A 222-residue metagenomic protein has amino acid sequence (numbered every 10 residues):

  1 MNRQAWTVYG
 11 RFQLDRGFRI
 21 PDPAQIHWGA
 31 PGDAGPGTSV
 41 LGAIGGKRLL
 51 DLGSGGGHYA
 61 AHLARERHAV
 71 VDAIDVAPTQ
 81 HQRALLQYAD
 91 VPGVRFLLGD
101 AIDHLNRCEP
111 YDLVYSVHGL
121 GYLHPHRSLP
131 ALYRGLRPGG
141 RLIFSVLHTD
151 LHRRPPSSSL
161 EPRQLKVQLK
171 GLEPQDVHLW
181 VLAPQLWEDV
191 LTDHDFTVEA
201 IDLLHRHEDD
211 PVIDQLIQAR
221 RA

Functional and structural regions predicted by a protein language model:
M1-G45, H58: Conserved class I S-adenosyl-L-methionine
R48-D103: Class I SAM-dependent methyltransferase SAM/SAH-binding core
N106-V114: A short acidic, Gly/Pro-enriched loop at the edge of an enzyme's catalytic core that lines a small-molecule cofactor
L113-H126: A short SAM/SAH-binding and catalytic strip from SAM-dependent methyltransferases
R127-P138: A short glycine-rich, Lys/Arg-flanked "PGG" loop and its adjoining helix->strand segment in the class I
R141-K170: Conserved class I S-adenosyl-L-methionine
H178-D195: Short alpha-helix
F196, D209-A222: Core SAM-dependent methyltransferase catalytic element
